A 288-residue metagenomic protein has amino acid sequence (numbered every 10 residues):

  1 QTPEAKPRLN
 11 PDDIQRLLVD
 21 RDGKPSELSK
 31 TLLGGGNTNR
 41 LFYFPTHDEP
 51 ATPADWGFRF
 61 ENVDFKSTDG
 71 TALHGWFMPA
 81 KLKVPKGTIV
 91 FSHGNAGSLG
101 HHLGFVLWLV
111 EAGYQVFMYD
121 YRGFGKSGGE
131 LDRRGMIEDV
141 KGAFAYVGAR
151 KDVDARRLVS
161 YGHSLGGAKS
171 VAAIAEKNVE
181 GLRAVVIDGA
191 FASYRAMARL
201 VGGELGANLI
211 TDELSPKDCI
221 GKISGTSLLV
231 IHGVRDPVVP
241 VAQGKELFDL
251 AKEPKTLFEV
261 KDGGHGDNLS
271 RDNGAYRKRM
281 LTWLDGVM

Functional and structural regions predicted by a protein language model:
Q1-K66: An N-terminal hydrophobic leader/cap segment in hydrolases
T68-Y146: Membrane-embedded segments
F105, P216, P240-D249: Short alpha-helix in the alpha/beta-hydrolase fold that links the catalytic acid
A143-G203, D212, P216-C219: Primarily recognizes the serine-hydrolase "nucleophile elbow" in alpha/beta-hydrolase and SGNH/GDSL folds
I223-S224, L229-H232, D236: Short beta-strand/loop motif that positions the catalytic acidic residue of the alpha/beta-hydrolase fold
R235-V239, G266-D267: Acidic catalytic loop of the alpha/beta-hydrolase fold
G263-G274: Catalytic histidine-centered segment of alpha/beta-hydrolase-like enzymes
D272-M288: Catalytic active-site module of serine/aspartate enzymes centered on a nucleophile-bearing elbow/loop
